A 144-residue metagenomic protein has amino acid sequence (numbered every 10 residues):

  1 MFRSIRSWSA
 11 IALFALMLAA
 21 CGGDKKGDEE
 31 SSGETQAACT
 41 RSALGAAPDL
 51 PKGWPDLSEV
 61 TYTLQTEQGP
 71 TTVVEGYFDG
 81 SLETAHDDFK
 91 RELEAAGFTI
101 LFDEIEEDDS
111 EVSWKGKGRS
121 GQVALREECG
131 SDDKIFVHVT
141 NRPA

Functional and structural regions predicted by a protein language model:
F2-I11, A15-M17, G22-A144: An acidic-aromatic pocket/loop used at catalytic or ligand-binding sites
